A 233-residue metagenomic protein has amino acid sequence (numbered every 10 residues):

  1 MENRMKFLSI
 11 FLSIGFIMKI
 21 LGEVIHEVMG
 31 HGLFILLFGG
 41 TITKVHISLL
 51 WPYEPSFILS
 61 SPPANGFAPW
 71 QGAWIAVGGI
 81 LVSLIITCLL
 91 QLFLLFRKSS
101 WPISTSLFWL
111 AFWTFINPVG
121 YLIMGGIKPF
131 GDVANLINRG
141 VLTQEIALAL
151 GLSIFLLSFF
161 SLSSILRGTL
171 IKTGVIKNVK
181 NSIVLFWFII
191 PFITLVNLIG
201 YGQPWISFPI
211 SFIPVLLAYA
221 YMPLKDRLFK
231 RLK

Functional and structural regions predicted by a protein language model:
M1-F11: N-terminal membrane topogenic signal
F11-M18, W187-P191: Alpha-helical transmembrane segments
I14-W70: Small-residue-rich helix-interface/hinge motifs
K44-V45, S56-G168, L185-N197: Metalloprotease/metallohydrolase-associated module, dominated by Zn2+-dependent proteases
I165-K233: C-terminal transmembrane module of polytopic alpha-helical membrane proteins
